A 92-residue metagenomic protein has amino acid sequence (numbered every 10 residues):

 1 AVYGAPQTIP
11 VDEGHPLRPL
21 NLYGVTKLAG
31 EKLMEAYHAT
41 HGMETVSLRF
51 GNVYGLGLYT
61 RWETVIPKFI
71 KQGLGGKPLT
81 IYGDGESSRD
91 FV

Functional and structural regions predicted by a protein language model:
A1-L22: Conserved Rossmann-fold NAD(P)-dependent oxidoreductase catalytic core, especially the SDR/UDP-sugar
I9-P10, K32-F91: NAD(P)-dependent short-chain dehydrogenase/reductase
G24, V92: Short alpha-helical catalytic segment bearing the HExxH-like zincin motif of zinc-dependent metalloproteases
T26-A29: Active-site helix of classical SDR
